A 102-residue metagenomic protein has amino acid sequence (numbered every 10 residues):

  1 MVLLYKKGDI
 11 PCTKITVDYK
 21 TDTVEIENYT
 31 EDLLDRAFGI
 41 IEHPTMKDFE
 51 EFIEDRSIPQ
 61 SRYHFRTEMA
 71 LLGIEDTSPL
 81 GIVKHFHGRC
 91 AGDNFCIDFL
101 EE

Functional and structural regions predicted by a protein language model:
M1-E102: Phosphate/dinucleotide-binding and metal-coordinating scaffold of catalytic cores in nucleotide-dependent enzymes
